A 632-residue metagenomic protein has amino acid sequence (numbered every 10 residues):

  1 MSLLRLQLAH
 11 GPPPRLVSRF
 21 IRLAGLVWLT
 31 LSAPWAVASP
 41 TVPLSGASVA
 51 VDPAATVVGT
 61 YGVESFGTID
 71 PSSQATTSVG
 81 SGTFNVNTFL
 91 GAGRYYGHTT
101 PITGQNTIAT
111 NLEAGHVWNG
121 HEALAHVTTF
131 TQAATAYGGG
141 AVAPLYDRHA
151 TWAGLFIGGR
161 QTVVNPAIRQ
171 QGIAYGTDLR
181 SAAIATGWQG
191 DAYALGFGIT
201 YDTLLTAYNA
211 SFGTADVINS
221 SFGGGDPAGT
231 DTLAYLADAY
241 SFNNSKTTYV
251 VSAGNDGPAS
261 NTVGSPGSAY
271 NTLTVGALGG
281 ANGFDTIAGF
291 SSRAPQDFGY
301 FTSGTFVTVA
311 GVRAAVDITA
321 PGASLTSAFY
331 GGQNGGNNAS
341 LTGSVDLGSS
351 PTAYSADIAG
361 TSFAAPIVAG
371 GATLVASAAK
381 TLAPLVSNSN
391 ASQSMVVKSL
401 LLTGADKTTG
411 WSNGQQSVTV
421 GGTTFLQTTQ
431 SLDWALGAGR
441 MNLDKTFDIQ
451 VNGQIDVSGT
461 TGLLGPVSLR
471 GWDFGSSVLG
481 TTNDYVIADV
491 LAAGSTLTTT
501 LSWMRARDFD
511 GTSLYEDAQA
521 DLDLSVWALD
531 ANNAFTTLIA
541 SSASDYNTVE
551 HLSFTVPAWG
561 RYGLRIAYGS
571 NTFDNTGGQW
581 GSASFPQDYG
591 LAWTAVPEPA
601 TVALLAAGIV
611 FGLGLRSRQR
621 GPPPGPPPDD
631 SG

Functional and structural regions predicted by a protein language model:
R22-P34: Bacterial N-terminal signal peptides
S39-A54, S73, S81-F197, G213-V217 (+9 more regions): Subtilisin-like serine protease catalytic core
A323-T361: The feature captures the short pre-catalytic strand/loop hairpin that immediately precedes and shapes the active-site
V397-K398, N483-I487, Y515-A518, V526-N532 (+1 more regions): C-terminal edge strands of extracellular/lumenal beta-sandwich accessory domains
V418-L522, A583-A595: Secreted peptidase-domain scaffold signal
T548-L552: Short strand-edge motifs at loop-to-beta-strand transitions and within beta-strands of extracellular beta-rich domains
E598-R616: A short, hydrophobic C-terminal helix/tail in secreted or cell-surface proteins
L613-G632: C-terminal membrane-anchoring or membrane-association module
